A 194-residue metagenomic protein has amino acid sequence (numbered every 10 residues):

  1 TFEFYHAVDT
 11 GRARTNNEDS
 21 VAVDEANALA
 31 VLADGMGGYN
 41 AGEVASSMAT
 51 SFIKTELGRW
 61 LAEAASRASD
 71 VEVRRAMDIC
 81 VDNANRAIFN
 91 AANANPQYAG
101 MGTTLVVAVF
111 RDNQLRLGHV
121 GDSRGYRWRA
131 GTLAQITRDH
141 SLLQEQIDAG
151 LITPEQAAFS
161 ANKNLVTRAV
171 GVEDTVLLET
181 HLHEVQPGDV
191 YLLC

Functional and structural regions predicted by a protein language model:
T1-C194: PP2C/PPM-type serine/threonine phosphatase catalytic domain
